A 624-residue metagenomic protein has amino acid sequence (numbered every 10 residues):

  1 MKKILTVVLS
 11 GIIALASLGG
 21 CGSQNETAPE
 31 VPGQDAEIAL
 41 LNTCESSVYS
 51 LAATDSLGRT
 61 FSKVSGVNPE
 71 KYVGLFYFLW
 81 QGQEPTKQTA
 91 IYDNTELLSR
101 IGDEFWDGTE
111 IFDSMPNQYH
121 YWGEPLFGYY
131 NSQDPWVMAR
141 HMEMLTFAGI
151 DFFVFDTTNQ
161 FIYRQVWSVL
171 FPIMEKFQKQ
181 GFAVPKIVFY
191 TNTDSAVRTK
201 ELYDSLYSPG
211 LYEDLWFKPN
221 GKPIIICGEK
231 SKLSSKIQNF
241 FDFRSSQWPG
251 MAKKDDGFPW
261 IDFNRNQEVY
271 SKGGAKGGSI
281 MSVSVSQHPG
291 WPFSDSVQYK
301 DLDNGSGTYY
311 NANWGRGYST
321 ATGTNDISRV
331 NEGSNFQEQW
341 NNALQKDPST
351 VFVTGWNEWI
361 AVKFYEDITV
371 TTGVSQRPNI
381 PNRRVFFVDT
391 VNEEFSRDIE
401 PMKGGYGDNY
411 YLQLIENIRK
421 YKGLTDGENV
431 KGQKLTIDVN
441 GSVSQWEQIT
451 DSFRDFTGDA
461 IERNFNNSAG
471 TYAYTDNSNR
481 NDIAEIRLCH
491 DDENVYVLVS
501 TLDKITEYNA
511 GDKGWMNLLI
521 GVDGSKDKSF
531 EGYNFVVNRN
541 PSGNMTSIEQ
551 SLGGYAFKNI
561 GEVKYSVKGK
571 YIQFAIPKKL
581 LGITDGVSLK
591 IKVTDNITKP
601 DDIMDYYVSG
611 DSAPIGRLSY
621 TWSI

Functional and structural regions predicted by a protein language model:
K2-S10: Sec-dependent signal peptide recognition, specifically the positively charged N-region followed immediately by
L18-I38: Bacterial Sec-dependent N-terminal signal peptides
V31-D438, S442, K513-W515, I583-D585 (+1 more regions): Glycan-processing catalytic domains of CAZymes
L79, T157, T191, T501-D503 (+3 more regions): Short beta-strand segments enriched in hydrophobic/aromatic residues within well-folded beta-rich domains
I437-T546, V587, V593-D605: Surface-exposed, glycine/proline- and aromatic-rich loop segments on solvent-exposed faces across compartments
A484-R487, I560-Y565: Beta-strand-rich interaction surfaces with strong enrichment in secreted/lumenal proteins
V567-D611: Ser/Thr/Pro-rich, low-complexity mucin-like regions that serve as glycosylated stalks/linkers or repetitive adhesive
